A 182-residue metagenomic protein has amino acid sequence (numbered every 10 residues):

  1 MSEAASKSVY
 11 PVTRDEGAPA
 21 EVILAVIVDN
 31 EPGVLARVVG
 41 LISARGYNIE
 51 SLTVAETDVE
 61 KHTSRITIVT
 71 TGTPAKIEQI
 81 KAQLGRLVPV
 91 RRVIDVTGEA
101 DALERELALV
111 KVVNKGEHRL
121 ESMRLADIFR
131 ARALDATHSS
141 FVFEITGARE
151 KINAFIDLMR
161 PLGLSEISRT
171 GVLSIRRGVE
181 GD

Functional and structural regions predicted by a protein language model:
M1-S64, V69-D182: Long, contiguous binding/interaction regions
